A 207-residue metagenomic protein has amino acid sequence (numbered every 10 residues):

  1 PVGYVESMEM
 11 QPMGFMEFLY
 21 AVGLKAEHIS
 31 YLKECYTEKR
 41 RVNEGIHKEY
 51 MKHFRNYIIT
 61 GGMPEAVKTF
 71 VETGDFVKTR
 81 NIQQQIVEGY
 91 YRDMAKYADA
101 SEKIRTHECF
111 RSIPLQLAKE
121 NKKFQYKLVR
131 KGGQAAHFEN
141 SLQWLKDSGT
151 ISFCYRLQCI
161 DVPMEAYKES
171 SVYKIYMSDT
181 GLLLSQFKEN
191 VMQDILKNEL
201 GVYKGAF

Functional and structural regions predicted by a protein language model:
P1-A118: Interdomain motor-coupling "hinge/lid" segment immediately C-terminal to the ATP-binding subdomain of NTP-driven enzymes
M63, V67-F207: Accessory nucleic acid-recognition modules appended to NTPase machines
